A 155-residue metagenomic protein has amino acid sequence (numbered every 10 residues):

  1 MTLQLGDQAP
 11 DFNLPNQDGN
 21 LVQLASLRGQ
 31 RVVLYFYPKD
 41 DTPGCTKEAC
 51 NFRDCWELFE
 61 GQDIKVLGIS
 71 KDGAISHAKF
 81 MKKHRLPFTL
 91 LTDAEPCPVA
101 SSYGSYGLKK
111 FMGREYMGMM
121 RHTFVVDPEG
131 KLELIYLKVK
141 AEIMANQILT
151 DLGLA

Functional and structural regions predicted by a protein language model:
M1-A155: Chalcogenol-based redox active-site neighborhoods
